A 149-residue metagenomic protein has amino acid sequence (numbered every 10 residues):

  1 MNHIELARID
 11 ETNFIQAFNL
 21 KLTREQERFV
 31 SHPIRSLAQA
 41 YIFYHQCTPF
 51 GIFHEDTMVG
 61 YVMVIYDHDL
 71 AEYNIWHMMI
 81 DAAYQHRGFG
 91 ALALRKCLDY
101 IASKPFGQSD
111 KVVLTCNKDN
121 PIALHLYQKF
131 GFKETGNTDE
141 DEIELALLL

Functional and structural regions predicted by a protein language model:
H3, R8-H77, D81-A83, Y100-F106 (+1 more regions): Acetyl-CoA-dependent GNAT
D81-R87, K118-D119: Active-site acidic-Proline motif in GNAT/NAT acetyltransferases
Y84, G88-K96: Conserved acetyl-CoA pyrophosphate-binding loop and the N-cap/start of the following alpha-helix in GNAT-like
G88, F106, G131: Short glycine-rich hinge loops at helix-strand junctions in the catalytic core of two-component histidine kinases
A91, K118-T135: Conserved active-site alpha-helix within GNAT-family acetyltransferase domains
Q108-L124, E140-I143: Conserved beta-strand-loop-alpha-helix junction that forms the acyl-donor binding cleft
A146-L149: Short beta-strand-to-coil "C-cap" segments at the C-terminal boundary of structured domains/repeats, marking
